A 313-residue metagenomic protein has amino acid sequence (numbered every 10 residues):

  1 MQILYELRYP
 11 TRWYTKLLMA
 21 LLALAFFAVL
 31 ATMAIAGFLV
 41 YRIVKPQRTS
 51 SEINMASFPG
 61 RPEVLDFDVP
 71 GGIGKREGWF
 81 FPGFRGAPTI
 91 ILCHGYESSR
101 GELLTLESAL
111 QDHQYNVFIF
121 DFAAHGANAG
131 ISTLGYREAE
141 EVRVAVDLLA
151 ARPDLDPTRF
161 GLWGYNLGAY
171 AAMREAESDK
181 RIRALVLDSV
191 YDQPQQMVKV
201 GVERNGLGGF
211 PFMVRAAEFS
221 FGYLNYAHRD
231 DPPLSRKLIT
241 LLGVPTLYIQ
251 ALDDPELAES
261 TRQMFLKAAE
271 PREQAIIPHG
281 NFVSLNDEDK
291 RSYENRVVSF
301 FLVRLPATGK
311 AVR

Functional and structural regions predicted by a protein language model:
L4, Y14-V69, W79: An N-terminal hydrophobic leader/cap segment in hydrolases
Y96-A109, I131, S260: The serine-hydrolase catalytic nucleophile loop
E107-A129: Conserved alpha/beta-hydrolase
T133-P153: Alpha/beta-hydrolase active-site loop
L148-D154, T158-R204: Primarily recognizes the serine-hydrolase "nucleophile elbow" in alpha/beta-hydrolase and SGNH/GDSL folds
L241-G243, Y248-Q250: Short beta-strand/loop motif that positions the catalytic acidic residue of the alpha/beta-hydrolase fold
P255-T261: Conserved alpha/beta-hydrolase "acid-adjacent" motif
G280-R291: Catalytic histidine-centered segment of alpha/beta-hydrolase-like enzymes
